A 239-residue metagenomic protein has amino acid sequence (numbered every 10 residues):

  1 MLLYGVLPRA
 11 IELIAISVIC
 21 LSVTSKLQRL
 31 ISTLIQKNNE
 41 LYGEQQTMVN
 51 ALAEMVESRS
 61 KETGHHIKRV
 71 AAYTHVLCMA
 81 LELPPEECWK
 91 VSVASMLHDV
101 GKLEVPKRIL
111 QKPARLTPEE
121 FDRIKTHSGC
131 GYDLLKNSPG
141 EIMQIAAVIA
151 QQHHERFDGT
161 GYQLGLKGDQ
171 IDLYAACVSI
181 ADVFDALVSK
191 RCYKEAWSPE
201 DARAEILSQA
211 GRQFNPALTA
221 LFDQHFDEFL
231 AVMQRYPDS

Functional and structural regions predicted by a protein language model:
M1-S32: Membrane-embedded alpha-helical segments, specifically the hydrophobic cores of selected transmembrane helices
G5-P8, L41, V178-A181: Residue-level recognition of hydrophobic positions within alpha-helical transmembrane segments
A15, Y42-Q45, H98, H153: Long hydrophobic alpha-helices with heptad-repeat/coiled-coil character
T24-L27, I31, I35-N38, Y42-V56 (+3 more regions): Amphipathic, heptad-repeat alpha-helical coiled-coil "signal-transmission/dimerization" linkers that couple sensory
E57-S239: Metal-dependent catalytic cores of enzymes that make or break cyclic nucleotides and related phosphoester linkages
